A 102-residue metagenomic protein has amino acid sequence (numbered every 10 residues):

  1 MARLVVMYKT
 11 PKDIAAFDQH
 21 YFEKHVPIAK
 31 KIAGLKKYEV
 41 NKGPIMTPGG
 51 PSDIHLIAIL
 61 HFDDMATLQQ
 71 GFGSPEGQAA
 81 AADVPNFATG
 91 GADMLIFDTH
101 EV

Functional and structural regions predicted by a protein language model:
M1-V102: Macromolecular interaction modules
